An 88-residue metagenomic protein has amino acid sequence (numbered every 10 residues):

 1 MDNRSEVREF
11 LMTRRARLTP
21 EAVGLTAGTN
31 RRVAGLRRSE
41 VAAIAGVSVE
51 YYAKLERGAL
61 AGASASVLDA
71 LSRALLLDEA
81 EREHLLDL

Functional and structural regions predicted by a protein language model:
M1-L36: A short, Lys/Arg-rich alpha-helix, primarily the initiator
M1-V7, L11-M12, A63-L88: Short amphipathic recognition helices of helix-turn-helix/homeodomain-type DNA-binding modules
E6, R17, E50-Y51, D87: Generic detector of short, locally flexible boundary/turn motifs and exposed helical patches
R17-L18, V41, R57, L85: Sequence-pattern detector for short linear motifs and compositional/periodic biases rather than a specific fold
A22-T26, E56, V67, L86: Residue-level detector of alpha-helical recognition elements and their boundaries
T29-R32, R38, A45-G62, S72: Recognition helix of helix-turn-helix/homeodomain-like DNA-binding domains that insert into the DNA major groove
E40, Y51, E81-H84: Residues in the helix-turn-helix
